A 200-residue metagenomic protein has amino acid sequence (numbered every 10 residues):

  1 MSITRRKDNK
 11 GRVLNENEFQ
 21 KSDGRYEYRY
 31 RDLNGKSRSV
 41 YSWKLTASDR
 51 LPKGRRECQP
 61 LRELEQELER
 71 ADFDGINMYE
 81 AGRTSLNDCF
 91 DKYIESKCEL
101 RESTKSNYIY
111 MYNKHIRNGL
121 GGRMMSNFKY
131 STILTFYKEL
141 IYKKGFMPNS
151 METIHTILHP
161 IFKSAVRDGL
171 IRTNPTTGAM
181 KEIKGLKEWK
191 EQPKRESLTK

Functional and structural regions predicted by a protein language model:
M1-T84, S197: Basic/aromatic DNA-contact patch characteristic of tyrosine site-specific recombinases
R5-K10, E18-F19, T104-S106, H159 (+1 more regions): A short linear-motif detector with a strong N-terminal bias
K53, E57, G82-N87, D91-L170 (+2 more regions): N-terminal core-binding DNA-recognition domain of tyrosine site-specific recombinases/integrases
D72, I76, V166-T173, K187: Short amphipathic alpha-helical interaction/hinge segments
S131, G185-K200: Long, amphipathic, Lys/Arg-enriched alpha-helical "connector/arm" segment
G178-K181: Minor-groove-contacting beta-hairpin "wing" of winged helix-turn-helix DNA-binding domains
